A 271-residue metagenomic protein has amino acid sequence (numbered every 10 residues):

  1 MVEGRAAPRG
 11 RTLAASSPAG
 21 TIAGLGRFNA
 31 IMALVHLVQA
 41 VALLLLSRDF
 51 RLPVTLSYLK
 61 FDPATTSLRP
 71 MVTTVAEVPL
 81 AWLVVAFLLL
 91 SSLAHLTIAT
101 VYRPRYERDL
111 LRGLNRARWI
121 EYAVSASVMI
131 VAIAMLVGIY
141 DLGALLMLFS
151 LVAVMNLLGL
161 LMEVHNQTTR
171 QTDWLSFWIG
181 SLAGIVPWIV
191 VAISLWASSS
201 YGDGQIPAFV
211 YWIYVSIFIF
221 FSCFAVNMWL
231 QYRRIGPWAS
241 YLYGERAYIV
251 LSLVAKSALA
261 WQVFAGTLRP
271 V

Functional and structural regions predicted by a protein language model:
E3-L34, V38-N115, A126-V271: Polytopic alpha-helical membrane-helix bundles and their juxtamembrane interface segments in multi-pass membrane
